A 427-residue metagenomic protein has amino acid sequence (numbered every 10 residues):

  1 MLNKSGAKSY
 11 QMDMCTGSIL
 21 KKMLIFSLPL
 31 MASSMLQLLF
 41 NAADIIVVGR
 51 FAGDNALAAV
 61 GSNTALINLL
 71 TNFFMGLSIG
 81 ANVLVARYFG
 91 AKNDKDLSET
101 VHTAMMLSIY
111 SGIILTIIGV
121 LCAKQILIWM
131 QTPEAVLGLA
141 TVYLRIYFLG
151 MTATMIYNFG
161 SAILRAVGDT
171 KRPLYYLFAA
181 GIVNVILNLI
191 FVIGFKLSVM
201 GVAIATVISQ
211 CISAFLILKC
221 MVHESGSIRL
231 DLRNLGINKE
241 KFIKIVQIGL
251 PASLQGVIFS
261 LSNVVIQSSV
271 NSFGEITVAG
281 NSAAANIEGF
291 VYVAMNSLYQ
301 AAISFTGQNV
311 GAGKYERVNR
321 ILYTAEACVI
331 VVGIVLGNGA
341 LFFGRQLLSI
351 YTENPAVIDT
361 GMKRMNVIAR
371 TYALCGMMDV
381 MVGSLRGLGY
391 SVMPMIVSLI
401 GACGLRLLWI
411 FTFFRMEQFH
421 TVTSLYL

Functional and structural regions predicted by a protein language model:
M1-S27, V85-G150, G194-G249, T306-T371 (+1 more regions): Short alpha-helical transmembrane segments in multi-pass integral membrane proteins
M14-F51, A65-G80, L84, I109-T116 (+4 more regions): N-terminal transmembrane alpha-helices
I25-D44, I146, Y157, A180 (+5 more regions): Transmembrane helical elements of multi-pass membrane transporters/channels
A32, D44-V48, V60, V85-G90 (+21 more regions): Hydrophobic/aromatic residues within transmembrane alpha-helices of membrane transport systems, especially the TMDs
M35, L39-A58, L127-E134, I190-L197 (+4 more regions): Helix-terminus/linker motif at the lipid-water interface of multi-pass membrane proteins
Q37, N41-V48, T71-S78, N82 (+15 more regions): Alpha-helical transmembrane segments and their lipid-water interface positions in multi-pass membrane proteins
L57-I117, T154-P173, Q267, G280-G344 (+2 more regions): Small-residue-rich hydrophobic transmembrane alpha-helices
T64-I67, S111, A179-N184, A205-S213 (+3 more regions): Transmembrane alpha-helical core residues of multi-pass small-molecule transporters, especially secondary transporters
